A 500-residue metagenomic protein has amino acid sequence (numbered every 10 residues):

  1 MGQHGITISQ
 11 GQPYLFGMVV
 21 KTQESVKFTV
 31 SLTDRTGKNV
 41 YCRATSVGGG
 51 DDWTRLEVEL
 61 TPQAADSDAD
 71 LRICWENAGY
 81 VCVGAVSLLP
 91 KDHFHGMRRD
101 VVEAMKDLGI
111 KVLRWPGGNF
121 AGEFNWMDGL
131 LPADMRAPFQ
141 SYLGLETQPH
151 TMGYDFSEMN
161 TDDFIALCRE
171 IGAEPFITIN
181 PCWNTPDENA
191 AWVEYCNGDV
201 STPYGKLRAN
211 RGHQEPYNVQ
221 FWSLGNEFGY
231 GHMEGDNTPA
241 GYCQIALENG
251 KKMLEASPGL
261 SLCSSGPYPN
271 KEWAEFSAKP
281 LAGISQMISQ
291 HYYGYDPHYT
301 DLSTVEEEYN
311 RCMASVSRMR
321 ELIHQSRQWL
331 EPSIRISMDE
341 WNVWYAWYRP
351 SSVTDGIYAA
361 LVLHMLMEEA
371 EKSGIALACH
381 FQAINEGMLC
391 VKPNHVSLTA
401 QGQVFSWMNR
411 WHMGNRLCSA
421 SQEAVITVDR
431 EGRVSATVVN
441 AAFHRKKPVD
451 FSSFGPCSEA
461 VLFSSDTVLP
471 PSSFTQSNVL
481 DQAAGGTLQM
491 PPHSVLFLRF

Functional and structural regions predicted by a protein language model:
M1-S157, E174, A190, A240 (+3 more regions): Extracellular and organelle-lumenal recognition/adhesion modules and their flexible linkers in secreted
A69-N77, T238-G356, V362: Noncatalytic carbohydrate-binding groove/subsite architecture in carbohydrate-active enzymes
S87-H95, Q140-S157, P175-W183, G225-C243 (+3 more regions): The substrate-binding groove and active-site-proximal loops of carbohydrate-active enzymes, especially glycoside
P90-I110, S157, F164, T185-L224 (+5 more regions): An active-site-proximal structural segment forming one wall of the substrate-binding cleft that immediately precedes
N119-T161, S201-H232, D296-D301: Aromatic- and acidic-residue-enriched carbohydrate-binding clefts of CAZyme catalytic domains
I334-T427: Aromatic/acidic polysaccharide-binding cleft in carbohydrate-active enzymes
E423-G455, F463-D466, H493-L496: Carbohydrate-binding surface patches
S477-F500: C-terminal beta-strand-rich structural cap/linker in extracellular carbohydrate-active enzymes
